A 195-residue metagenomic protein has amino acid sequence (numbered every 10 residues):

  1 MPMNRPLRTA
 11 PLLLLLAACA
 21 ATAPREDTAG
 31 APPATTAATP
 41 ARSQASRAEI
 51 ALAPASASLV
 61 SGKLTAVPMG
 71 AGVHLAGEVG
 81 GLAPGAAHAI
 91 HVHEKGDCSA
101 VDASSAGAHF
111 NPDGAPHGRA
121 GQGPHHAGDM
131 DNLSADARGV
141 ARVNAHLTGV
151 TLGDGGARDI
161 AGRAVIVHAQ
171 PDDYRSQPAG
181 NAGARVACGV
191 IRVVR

Functional and structural regions predicted by a protein language model:
P2-P6, A20-R195: N-terminal leader/targeting pre-sequences
L7-L14: Sec-dependent signal peptide hydrophobic core
L16-A18: C-terminal motif of bacterial Sec signal peptides marking the signal peptidase cleavage site
